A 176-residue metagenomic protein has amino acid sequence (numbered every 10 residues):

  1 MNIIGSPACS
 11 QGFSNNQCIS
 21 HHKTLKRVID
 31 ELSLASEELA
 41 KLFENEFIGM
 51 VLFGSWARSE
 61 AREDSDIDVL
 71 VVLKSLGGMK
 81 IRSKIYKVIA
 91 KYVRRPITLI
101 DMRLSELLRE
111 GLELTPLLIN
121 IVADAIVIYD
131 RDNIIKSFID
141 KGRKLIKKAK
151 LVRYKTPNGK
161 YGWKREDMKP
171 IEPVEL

Functional and structural regions predicted by a protein language model:
M1-E46, A57-E63, K74-L176: Catalytic core of pol beta-like nucleotidyltransferases
F47-F53: Short, glycine- and small/hydrophobic-rich beta-strand elements in well-ordered beta-sheets
D66: A short beta-loop-beta micro-motif enriched in histidine and acidic residues
V69-V71: Short beta-strand->loop micro-motif that forms the acidic, two-metal-ion catalytic signature in nucleotide-processing
